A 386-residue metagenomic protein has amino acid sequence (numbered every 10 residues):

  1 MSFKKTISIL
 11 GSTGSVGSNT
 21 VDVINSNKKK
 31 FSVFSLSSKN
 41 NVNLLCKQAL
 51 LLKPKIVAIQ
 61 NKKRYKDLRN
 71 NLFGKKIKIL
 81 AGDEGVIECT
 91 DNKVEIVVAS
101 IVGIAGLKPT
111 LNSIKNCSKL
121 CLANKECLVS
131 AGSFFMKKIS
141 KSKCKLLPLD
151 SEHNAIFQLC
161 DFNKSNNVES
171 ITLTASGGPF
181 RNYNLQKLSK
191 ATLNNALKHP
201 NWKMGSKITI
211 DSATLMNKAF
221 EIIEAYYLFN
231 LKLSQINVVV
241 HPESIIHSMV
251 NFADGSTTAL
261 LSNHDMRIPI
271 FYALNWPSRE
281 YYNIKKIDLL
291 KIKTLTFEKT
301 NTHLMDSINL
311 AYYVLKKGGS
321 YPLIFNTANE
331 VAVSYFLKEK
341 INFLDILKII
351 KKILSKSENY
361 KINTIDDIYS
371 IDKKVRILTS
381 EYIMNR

Functional and structural regions predicted by a protein language model:
M1-R386: Catalytic, metal-anchored helix/loop core of enzyme active sites in primary metabolism
